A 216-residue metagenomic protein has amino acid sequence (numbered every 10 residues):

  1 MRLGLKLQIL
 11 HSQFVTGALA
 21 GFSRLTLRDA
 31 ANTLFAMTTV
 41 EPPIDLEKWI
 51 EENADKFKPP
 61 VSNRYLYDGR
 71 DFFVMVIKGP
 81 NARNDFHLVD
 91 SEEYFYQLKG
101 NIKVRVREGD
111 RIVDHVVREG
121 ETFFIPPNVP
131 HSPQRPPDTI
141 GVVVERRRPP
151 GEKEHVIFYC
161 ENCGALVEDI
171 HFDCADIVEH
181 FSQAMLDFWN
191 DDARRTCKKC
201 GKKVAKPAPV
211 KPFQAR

Functional and structural regions predicted by a protein language model:
Q8-I9: Charged/polar low-complexity intrinsically disordered segments
V15-G17, L25-T26: Intrinsically disordered, low-complexity serine/threonine-rich segments
L27-Y96, N101-T122, P130-R216: Jelly-roll (double-stranded beta-helix
